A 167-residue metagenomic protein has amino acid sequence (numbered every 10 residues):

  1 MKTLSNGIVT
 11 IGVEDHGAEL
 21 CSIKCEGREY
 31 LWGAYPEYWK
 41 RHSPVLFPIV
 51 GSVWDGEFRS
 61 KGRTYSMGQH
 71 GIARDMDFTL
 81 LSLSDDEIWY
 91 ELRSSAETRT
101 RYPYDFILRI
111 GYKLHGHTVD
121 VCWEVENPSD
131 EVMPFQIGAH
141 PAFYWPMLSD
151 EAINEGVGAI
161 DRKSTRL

Functional and structural regions predicted by a protein language model:
M1-E124, P128-P134, G138-R166: Surface-exposed acidic/polar loop and edge beta-strand patches at domain peripheries
